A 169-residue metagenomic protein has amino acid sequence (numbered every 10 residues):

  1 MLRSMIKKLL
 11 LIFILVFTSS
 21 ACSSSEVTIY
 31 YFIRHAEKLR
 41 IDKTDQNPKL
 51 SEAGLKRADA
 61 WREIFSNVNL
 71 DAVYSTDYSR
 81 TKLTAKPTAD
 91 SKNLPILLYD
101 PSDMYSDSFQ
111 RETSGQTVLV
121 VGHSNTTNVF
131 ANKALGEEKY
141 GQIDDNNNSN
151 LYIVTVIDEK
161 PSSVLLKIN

Functional and structural regions predicted by a protein language model:
M1-K8: Positively charged n-region of N-terminal signal peptides that target proteins for export
K8-F17: Sec-dependent N-terminal signal peptides
S20-A21: C-terminal motif of bacterial Sec signal peptides marking the signal peptidase cleavage site
E26-S114, T127-A131, E137-N169: Active-site-proximal alpha-helix that buttresses catalytic centers in soluble enzyme cores
V121-H123: Short beta-strand segments
